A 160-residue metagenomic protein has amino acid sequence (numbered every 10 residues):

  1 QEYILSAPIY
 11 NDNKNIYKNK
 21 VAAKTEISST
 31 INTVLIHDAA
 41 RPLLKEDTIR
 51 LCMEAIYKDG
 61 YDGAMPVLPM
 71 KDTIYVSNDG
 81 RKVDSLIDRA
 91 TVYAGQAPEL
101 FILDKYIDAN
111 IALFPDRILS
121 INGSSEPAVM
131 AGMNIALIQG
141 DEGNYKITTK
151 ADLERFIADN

Functional and structural regions predicted by a protein language model:
Y3-S77: Conserved beta-loop-beta/alpha segment of the NTase-like Rossmann-fold superfamily that binds/positions NTPs
A7-P8, Y93, A136, Y145-K146: Structural signal for short hydrophobic segments within the conserved structured cores of catalytic domains across
Y10-I16, A40, L113-R117, E142-Y145: Glycine-rich "substrate-gating" loop/helix at the edge of Rossmann-like oxidoreductase active sites
N15, T48, G140, D152-R155: Residue-level recognition of oxygen-bearing side chains
V21-K24, I107, V129, L153-I157: Predominant activation on well-ordered alpha-helical scaffold segments within soluble catalytic domains
L43-I138: Conserved core of the sugar-phosphate nucleotidyltransferase
N144-N160: Hydrophobic helical membrane-anchoring modules
